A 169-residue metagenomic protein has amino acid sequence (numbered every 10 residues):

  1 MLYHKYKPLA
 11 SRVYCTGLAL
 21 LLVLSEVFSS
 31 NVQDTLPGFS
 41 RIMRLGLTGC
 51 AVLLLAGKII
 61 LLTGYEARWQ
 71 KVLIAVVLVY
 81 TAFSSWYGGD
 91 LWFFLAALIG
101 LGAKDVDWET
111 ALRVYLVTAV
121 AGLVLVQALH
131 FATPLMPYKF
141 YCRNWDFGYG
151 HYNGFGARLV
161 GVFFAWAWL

Functional and structural regions predicted by a protein language model:
M1-L78: Transmembrane signal-anchor hairpin modules in multi-pass inner-membrane enzymes, especially those that act on
A19, V117-A128: Hydrophobic alpha-helical membrane-insertion segments
S25-T35, F83, H130-F140: Juxtamembrane "helix-exit" motif on the non-cytosolic side of transmembrane helices
S40-L54, D90-I99, A103, F155-W166: Membrane-embedded alpha-helical segments of multi-pass membrane proteins, especially the transmembrane helices
L55-K58, T81, V126, H130: Structural signal for membrane-spanning alpha-helices in multi-pass inner-membrane proteins, emphasizing helix cores
I59-K71, K104-V114, L169: Membrane-helix interface "capping/anchor" motifs
V79-T118: Transmembrane alpha-helical segments and their membrane-water interfaces
A132-L169: Membrane-interface segments at transmembrane-helix junctions in multi-pass inner-membrane proteins
